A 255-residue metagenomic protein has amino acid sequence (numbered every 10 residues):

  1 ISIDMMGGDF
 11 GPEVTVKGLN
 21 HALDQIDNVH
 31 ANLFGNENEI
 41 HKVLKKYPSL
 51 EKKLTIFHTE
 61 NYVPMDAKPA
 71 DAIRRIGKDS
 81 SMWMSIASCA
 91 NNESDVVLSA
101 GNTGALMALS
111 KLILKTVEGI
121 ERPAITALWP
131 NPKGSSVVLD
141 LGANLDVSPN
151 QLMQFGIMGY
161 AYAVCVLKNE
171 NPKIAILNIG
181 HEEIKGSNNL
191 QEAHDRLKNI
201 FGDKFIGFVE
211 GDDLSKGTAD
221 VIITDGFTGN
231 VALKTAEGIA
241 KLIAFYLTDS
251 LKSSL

Functional and structural regions predicted by a protein language model:
I1-A100, A105-L112, V164-I222, G238-L255: Contiguous, glycine/small-aliphatic-enriched amphipathic segments in soluble metabolic enzymes
E60, A143, F227-T228: A broadly conserved detector of short glycine/acidic/proline-rich loop/turn motifs that flank catalytic sites and bind
L114-A124, P130-V138, T218-I222, G226-L255: Glycine-rich phosphate/nucleotide-binding loop
R122-V164: Short, glycine-/small-residue-rich phosphate/pyrophosphate-handling segment
P149-Q151, G186-L190, K234: A short secondary-structure junction signal
